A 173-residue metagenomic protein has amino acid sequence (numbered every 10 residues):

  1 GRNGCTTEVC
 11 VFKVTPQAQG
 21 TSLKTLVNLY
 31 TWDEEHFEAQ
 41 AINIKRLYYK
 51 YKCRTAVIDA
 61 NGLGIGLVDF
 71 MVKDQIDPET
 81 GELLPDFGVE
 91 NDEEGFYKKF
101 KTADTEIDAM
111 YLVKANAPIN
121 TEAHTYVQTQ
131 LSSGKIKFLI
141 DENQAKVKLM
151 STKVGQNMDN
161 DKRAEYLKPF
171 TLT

Functional and structural regions predicted by a protein language model:
G1-E93, T121, T125, K137-T173: RNase H-like, metal-dependent nuclease domains and their acidic two-metal-ion catalytic environment used
T21-K24, K52, F100-A109: Short acidic (Asp/Glu) and glycine-rich catalytic loops that position anionic groups and cofactors
G88, E93-K99, T105: Generic extreme N-terminus detector
E106-Q130: Conserved RecA-like P-loop NTPase helicase motor core
